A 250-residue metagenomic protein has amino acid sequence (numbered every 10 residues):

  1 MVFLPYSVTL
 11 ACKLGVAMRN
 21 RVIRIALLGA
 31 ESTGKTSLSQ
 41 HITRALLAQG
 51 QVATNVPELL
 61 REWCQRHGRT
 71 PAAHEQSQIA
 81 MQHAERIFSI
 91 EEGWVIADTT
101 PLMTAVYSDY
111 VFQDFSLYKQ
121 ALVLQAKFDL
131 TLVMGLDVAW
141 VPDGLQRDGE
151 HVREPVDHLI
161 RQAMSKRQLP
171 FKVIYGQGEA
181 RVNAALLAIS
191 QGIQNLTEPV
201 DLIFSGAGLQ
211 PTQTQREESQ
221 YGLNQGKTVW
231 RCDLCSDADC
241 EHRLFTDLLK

Functional and structural regions predicted by a protein language model:
L27: Hydrophobic anchor at the beta1->P-loop junction of P-loop NTPases
E31: The conserved Walker
K35: Conserved lysine of the Walker
L38: Hydrophobic positions on the alpha1 helix immediately C-terminal to the Walker A/P-loop
T43-A84: Conserved substrate/cofactor phosphate-moiety recognition/catalytic segment in nucleotide-dependent phosphotransferases
R69-V106, Y110: Conserved nucleotide-sensing/catalytic segment adjacent to the nucleotide-binding pocket in NTP-handling enzymes
V111-G178, V182, I193: A glycine- and Lys/Arg-enriched "phosphate-lid" helix/loop adjacent to the NTP-binding pocket of small-molecule kinases
K172, E179-K250: C-terminal accessory "lid"/substrate-recognition subdomains
